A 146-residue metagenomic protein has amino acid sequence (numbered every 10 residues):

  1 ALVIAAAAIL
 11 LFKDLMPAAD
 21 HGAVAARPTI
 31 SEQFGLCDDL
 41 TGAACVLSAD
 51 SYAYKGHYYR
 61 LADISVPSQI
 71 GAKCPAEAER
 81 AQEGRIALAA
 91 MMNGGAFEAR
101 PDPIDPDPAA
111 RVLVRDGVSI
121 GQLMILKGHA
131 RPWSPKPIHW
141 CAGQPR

Functional and structural regions predicted by a protein language model:
A1-R146: Small beta-barrel nucleic-acid-binding modules, primarily SNase/OB-fold domains and secondarily Tudor-like barrels
